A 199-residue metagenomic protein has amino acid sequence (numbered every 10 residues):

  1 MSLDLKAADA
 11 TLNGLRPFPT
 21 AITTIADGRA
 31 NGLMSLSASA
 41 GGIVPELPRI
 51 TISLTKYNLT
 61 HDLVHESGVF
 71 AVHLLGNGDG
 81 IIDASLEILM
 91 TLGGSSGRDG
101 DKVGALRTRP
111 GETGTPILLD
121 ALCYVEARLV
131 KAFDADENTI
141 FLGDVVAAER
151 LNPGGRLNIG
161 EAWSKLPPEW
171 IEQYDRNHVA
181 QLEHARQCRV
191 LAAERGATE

Functional and structural regions predicted by a protein language model:
M1-E199: Basic, polyanion-binding surface patches
